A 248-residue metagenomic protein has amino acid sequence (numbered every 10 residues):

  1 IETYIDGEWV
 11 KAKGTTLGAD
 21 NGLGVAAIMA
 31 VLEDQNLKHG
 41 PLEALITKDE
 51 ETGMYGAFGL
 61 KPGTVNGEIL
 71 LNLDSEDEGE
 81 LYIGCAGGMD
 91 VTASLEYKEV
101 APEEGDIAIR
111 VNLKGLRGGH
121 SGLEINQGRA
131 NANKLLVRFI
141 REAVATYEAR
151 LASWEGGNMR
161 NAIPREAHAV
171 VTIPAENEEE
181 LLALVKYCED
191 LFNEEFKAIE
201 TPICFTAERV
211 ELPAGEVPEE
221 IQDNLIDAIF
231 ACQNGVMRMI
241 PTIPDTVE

Functional and structural regions predicted by a protein language model:
I1-P41, I46, E50-T52, A57-G59 (+5 more regions): Active-site metal-coordination/substrate-binding segment of hydrolases, especially metallo-dependent peptidases
H39-A132, I140, V144: Fold-level recognition of mixed alpha/beta catalytic cores in primary-metabolism enzymes, strongest
E43-L45, R150, V170: A structural signal for isolated positions on well-ordered beta-strands in alpha/beta enzyme cores
I83-G84, A101-D106, I125-E155, A175-V247: Acidic-enriched catalytic cores of C-N bond-cleaving enzymes acting on peptides and small amides
L113-G115, V171-A175, E248: Short beta-strand-to-loop capping motifs
G122-L123, E155-P164: A structural signal for small-residue-enriched, beta-sheet-centric alpha/beta enzyme cores and oligomeric scaffold folds
R160-H168, G215-I221: Short glycine/threonine-rich loop-to-helix capping motif typified by GTGT followed within a few residues by an Asp-Pro
P164, H168-E179: N-terminal leader/propeptide and maturation segments of large enzyme subunits in energy/redox metabolism and hydrolases
